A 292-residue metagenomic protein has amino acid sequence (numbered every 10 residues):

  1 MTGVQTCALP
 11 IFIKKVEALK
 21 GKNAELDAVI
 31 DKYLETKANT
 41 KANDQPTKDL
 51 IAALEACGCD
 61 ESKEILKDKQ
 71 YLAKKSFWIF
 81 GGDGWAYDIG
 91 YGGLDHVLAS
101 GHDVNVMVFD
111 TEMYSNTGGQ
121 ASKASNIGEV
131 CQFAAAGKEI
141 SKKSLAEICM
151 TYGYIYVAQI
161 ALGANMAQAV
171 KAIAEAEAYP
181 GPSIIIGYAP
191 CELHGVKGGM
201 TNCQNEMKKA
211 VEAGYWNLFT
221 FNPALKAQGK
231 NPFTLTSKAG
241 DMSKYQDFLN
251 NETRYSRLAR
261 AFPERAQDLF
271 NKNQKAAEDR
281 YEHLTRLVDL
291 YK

Functional and structural regions predicted by a protein language model:
T2-L9: Short, small-residue-biased leader/transition segments that mark boundaries at the very start of proteins
Q5, T40-N43, T47, K138 (+7 more regions): Generic structural signal for well-ordered, non-membrane alpha-helical segments in soluble metabolic enzymes
N23-A28, I184: Flexible, glycine/charged-enriched surface loops at secondary-structure junctions
D31-D60: Active-site diphosphate/adenylate-binding microenvironment
A56-S183, P190-E192, V196-A210: Thiamine diphosphate
A169-D268, K272, T285-R286: Glycine/aspartate-rich loop-and-adjacent alpha/beta segment that forms the canonical ThDP
Q274-K292: Short, amphipathic C-terminal "tail helix"
